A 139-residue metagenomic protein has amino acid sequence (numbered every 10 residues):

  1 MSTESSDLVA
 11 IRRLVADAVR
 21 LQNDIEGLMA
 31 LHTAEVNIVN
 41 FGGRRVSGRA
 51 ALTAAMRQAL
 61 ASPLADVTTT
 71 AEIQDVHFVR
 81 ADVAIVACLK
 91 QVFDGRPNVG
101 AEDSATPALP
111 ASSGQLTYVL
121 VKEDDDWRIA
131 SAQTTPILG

Functional and structural regions predicted by a protein language model:
S2-A30, N37-G139: A beta-strand edge to alpha-helix "cap/lid" segment located at domain peripheries
